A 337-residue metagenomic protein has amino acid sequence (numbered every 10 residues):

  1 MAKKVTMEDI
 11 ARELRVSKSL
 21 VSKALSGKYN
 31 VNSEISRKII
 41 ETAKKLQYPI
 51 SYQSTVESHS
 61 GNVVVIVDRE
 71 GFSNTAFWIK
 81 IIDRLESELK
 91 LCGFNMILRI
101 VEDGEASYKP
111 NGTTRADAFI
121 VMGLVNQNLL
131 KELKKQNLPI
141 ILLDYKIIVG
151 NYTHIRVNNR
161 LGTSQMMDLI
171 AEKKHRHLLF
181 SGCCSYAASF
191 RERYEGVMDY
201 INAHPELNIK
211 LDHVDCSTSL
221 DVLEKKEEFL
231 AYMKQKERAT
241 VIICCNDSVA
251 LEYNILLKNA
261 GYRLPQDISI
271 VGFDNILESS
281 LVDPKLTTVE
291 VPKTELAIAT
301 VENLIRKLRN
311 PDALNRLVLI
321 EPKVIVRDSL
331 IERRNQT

Functional and structural regions predicted by a protein language model:
M1-A2, S60-D168, A231-K234, S248: Alpha-helical recognition/docking segments in bacterial nutrient-uptake and carbohydrate-utilization systems
M1-E57: N-terminal helix-turn-helix DNA-binding module of bacterial transcription factors
E13, L20, V56-F72, L169 (+1 more regions): Short beta-strand segments enriched in small/hydrophobic residues
L89-I100, M198-V222: Short beta-strand elements in bilobed, periplasmic/extracellular small-molecule ligand-binding domains
I155-F180, V222-L230, A250, V291-R309: Hydrophobic alpha-helical segments within soluble ligand-binding/sensing domains
M166-P205, R316-L330: An alpha-beta-alpha
R176-H177, I209-L211, L264-S269: Short acidic capping loops at alpha-helix termini that bridge into adjacent secondary structure
L230-T337: Flexible loop/turn connectors
